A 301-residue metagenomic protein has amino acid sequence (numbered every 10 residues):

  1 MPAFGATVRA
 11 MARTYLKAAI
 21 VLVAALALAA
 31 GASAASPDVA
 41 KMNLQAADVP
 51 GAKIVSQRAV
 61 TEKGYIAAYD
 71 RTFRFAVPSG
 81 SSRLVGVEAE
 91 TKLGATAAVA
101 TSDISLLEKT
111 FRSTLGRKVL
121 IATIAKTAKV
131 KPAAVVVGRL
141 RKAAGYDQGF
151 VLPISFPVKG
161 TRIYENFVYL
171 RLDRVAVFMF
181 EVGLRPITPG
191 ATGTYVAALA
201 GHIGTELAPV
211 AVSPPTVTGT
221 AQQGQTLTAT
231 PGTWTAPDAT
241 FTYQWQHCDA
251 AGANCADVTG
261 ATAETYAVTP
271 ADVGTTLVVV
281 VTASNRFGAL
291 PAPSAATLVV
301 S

Functional and structural regions predicted by a protein language model:
F4, V8-I20: Bacterial N-terminal signal peptides that target proteins for export
A19-A29: Bacterial N-terminal signal peptides
S33-L84, L115-G145: N-terminal "mature-domain start" segment
Q45, A100-D103, L107, F111 (+3 more regions): Stable alpha-helical elements in mature extracytoplasmic
D70-F111: A short acidic-to-branched-hydrophobic micro-motif
L93-A95, K109-R112, G116, A197-A208: Sec-exported extracytoplasmic/periplasmic mature domains
V130-G204: A short, solvent-exposed beta-edge/loop patch
A208-S301: Ser/Thr/Pro/Gly-rich low-complexity disordered regions
